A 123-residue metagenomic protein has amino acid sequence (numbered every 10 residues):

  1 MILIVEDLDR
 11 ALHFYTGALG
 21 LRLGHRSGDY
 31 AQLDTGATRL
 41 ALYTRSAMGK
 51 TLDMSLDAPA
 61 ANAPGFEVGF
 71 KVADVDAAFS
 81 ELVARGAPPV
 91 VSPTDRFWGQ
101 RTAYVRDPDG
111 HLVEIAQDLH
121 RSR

Functional and structural regions predicted by a protein language model:
I2-I4, G69-K71: Short hydrophobic/aromatic beta-strand micro-patches that form the beta-sheet surface supporting nucleotide- or nucleic
I4, D9-D29: N-terminal first-folded block
A11-T16, L82, D107-G110: Conserved active-site tyrosine of GNAT-family acetyltransferases
T16, T38, V72: Ser/Thr-centric signal marking residues that sit in or immediately flank functional binding/regulatory motifs
R22-G69, A77-R106, Q117-R123: Vicinal oxygen chelate
L112-I115: Short glycine-/small-residue motifs
